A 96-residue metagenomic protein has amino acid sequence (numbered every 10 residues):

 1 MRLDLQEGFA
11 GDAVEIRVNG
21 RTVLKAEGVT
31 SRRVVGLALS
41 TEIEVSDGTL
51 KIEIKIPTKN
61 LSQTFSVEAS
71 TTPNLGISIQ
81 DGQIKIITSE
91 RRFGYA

Functional and structural regions predicted by a protein language model:
M1-A96: Terminal leader/tail segments of proteins
